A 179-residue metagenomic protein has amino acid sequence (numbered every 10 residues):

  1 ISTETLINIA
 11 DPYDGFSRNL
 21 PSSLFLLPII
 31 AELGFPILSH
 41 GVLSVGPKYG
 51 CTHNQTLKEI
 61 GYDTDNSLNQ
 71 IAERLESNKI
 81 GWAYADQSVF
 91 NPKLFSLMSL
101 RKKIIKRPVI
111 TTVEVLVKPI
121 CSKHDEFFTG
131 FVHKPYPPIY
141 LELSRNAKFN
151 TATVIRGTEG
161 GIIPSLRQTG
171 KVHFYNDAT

Functional and structural regions predicted by a protein language model:
I1-H40: Active-site cofactor/substrate anionic-group-binding motifs, chiefly glycine- and Lys/Arg-rich phosphate-binding loops
S2, K58, Y62, E76-T179: Glycine-rich anion-binding loops and their surrounding alpha/beta cores
D11-F16, G41-K48, T158-G160: Acidic, glycine-rich active-site loops and adjacent beta-strand->loop/helix elements that engage anionic groups
R18, V45, Y49, F128-V132: Catalytic cores of large soluble enzymes that bind and process phosphate-bearing ligands
P21, P47-K48, N66, P135: Residue-level recognition of alpha-helix initiation/capping sites
L26-A31, H53-T56, Y140: Buried hydrophobic packing segments
V45-G61: Active-site-proximal loop->helix
S67-N78: Short linear loop/turn motifs
